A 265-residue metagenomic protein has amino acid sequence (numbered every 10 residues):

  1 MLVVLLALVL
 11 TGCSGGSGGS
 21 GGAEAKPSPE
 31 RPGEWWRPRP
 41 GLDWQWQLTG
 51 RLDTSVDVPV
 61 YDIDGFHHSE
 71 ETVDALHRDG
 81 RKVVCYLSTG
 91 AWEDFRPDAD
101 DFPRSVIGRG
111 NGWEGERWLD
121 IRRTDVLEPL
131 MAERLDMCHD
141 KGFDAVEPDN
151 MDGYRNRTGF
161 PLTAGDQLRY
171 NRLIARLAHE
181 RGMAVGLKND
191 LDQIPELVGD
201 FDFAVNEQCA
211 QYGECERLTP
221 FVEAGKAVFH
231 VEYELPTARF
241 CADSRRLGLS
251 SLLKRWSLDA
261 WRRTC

Functional and structural regions predicted by a protein language model:
M1-V3: N-terminal export and membrane-targeting signals
L6: Metal-dependent phosphate/diphosphate-handling catalytic cores characterized by acidic Asp/Glu clusters
V9-G12: C-terminal motif of bacterial Sec signal peptides marking the signal peptidase cleavage site
S14-S17: Bacterial signal peptide processing site
G22-C265: Glycan-processing catalytic domains of CAZymes
